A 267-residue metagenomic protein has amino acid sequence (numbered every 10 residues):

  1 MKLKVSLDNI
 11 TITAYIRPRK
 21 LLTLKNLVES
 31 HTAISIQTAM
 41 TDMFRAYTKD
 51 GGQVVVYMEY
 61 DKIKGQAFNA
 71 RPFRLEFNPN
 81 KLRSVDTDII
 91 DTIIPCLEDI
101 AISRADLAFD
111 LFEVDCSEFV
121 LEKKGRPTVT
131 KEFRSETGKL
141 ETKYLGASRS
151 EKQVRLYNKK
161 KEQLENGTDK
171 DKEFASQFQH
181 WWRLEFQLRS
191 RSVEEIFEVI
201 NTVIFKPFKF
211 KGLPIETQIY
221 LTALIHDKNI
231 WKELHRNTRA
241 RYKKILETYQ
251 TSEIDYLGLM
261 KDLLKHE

Functional and structural regions predicted by a protein language model:
M1-L234, T251-E267: Structured, helix-rich domain cores that form ligand/interaction pockets
R239-K243: Helix-turn-helix DNA-binding segment
